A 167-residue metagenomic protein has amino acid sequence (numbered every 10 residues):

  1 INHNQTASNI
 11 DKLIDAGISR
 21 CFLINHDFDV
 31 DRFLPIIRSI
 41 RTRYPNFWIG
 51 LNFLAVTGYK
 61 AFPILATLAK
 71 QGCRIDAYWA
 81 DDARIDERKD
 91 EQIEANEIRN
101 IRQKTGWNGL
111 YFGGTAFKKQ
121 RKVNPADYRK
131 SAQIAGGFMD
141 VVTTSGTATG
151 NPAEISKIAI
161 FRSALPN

Functional and structural regions predicted by a protein language model:
I1-W48, N124-F138, G150: Conserved N-terminal beta1-alpha1 strand-loop-helix module at the mouth
N2-N4, D27-D31, V56-K60, I85-E87 (+2 more regions): Short, small-residue-enriched loops and turns at beta-alpha junctions that line or gate enzyme active sites
S8-N9, P35-I36, F62-T67, K157-I160: A short acidic, amphipathic alpha-helical/loop segment
V30-A55, E94-G113, A153-N167: Alpha-helix-loop-beta-strand connector modules within alpha/beta enzyme cores
N52-V141: Conserved anion-binding
Q133-N167: Hydrophobic secondary-structure block in the mid-to-C-terminal portion of proteins
